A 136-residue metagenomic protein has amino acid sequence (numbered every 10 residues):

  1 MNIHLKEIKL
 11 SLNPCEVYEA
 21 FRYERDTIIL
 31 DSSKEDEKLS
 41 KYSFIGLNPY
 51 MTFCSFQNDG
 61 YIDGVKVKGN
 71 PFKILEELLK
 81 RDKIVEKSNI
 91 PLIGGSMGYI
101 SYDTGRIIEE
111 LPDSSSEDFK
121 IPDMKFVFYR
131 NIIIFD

Functional and structural regions predicted by a protein language model:
M1-D136: Signature of the chorismate-utilizing enzyme
